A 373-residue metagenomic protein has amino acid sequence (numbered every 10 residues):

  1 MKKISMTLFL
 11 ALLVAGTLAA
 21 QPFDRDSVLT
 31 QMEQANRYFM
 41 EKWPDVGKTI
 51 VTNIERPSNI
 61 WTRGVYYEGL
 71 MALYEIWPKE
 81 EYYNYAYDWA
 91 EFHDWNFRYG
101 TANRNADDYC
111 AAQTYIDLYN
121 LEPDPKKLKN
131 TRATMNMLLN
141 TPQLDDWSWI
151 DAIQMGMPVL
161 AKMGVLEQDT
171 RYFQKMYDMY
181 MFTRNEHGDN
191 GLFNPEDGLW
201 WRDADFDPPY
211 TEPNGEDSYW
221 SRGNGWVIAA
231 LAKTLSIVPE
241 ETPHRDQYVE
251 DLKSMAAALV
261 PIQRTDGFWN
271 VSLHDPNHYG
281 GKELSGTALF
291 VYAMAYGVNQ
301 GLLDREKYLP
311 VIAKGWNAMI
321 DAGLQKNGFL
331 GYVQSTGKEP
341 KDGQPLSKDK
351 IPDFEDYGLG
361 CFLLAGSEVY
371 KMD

Functional and structural regions predicted by a protein language model:
M1-I4: Positively charged n-region of N-terminal signal peptides that target proteins for export
T7-G16: Bacterial N-terminal signal peptides
L10, P22-Y67, I76-F92, N96 (+7 more regions): CBM-like carbohydrate-recognition segments
P44, P78, D94-Y99, P123 (+6 more regions): Helix-capping and short linker residues that terminate individual alpha-solenoid repeat units
P125-L160: Asp-box/WD-like beta-propeller blade repeats and closely related beta-sheet repeat scaffolds
I150-D151, A161-L273, G280-V291, L303-G337 (+4 more regions): Extended ligand-binding clefts on enzyme/binding-domain cores
